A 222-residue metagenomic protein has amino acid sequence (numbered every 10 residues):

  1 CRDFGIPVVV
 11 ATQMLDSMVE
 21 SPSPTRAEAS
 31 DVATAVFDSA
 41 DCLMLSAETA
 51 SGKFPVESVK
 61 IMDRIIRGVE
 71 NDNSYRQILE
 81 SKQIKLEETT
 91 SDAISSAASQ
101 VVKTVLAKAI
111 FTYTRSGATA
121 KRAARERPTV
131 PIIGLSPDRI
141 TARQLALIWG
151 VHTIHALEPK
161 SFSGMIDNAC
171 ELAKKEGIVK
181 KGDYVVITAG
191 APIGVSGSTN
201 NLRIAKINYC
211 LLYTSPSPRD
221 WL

Functional and structural regions predicted by a protein language model:
C1-V10, M62-D72: Alpha-helix-loop-beta-strand connector modules within alpha/beta enzyme cores
V8-A11, L43-L45: Hydrophobic faces of well-ordered beta-strands that scaffold small-molecule active sites in alpha/beta enzyme cores
S21-A33: Catalytic cores of alpha/beta
V32-F54: Glycine-rich phosphate-binding active-site loops on the catalytic face of alpha/beta enzymes
D63-A98: Long, charged amphipathic helices and adjacent flexible linkers at domain junctions
T119-K121, R127-G164: Nucleotide-binding motor/catalytic cores of P-loop/tubulin-like NTPases across gene-expression machines
K181, I187-T188: C-terminal binding/interaction regions
Y213-L222: Single conserved hydrophobic/aromatic residue that forms the stacking wall/gate of nucleotide- or nucleobase-binding
